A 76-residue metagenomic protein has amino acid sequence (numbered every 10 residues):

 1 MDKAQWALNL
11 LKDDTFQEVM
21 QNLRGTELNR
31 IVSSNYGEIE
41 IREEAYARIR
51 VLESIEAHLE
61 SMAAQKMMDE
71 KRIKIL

Functional and structural regions predicted by a protein language model:
M1-S34, D69: N-terminal acidic leader/helix
A4, S54-L76: Charged low-complexity stretches with an acidic bias
T26, V32, E44, R50 (+2 more regions): Small/flexible residues
Y36-A64: Short, charge-rich amphipathic interface segments used for partner binding and complex assembly
